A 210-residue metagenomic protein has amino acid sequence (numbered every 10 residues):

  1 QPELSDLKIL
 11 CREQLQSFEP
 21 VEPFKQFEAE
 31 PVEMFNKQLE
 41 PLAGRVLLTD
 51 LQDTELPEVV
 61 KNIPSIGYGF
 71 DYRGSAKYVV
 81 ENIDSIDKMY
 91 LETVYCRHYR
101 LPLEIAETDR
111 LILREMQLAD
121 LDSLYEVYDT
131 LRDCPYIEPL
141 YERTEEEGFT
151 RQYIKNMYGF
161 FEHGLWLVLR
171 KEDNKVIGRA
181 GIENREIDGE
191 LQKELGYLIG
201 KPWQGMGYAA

Functional and structural regions predicted by a protein language model:
Q1-A106: Asp-based, Mg2+/Mn2+-dependent phosphohydrolase catalytic module
L10, I83-P202: GNAT-family acyltransferases
A29, A43, A76, A106 (+4 more regions): A sequence-composition feature that detects small, non-aromatic residues
W203-Y208: Conserved acetyl-CoA pyrophosphate-binding loop and the N-cap/start of the following alpha-helix in GNAT-like
